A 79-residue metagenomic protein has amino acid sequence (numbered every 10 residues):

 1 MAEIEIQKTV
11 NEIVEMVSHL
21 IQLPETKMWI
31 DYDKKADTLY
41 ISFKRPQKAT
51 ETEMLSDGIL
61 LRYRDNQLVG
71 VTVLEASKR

Functional and structural regions predicted by a protein language model:
M1-R79: Small, basic N-terminal interaction modules of short regulatory proteins
